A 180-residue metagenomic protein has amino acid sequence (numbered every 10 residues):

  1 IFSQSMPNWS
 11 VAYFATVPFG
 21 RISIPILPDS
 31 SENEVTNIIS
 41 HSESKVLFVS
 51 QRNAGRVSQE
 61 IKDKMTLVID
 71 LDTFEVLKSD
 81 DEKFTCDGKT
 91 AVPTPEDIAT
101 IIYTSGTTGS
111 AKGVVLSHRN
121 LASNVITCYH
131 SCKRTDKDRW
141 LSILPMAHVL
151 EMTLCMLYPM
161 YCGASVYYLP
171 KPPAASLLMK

Functional and structural regions predicted by a protein language model:
F2-M6, L27-D29, T36, A122 (+2 more regions): Conserved AMP-binding
W9, Y13-G20, H41, H148 (+1 more regions): Short hydrophobic alpha-helices that are characteristic scaffold elements of the AMP-binding
V11, P18-S79: Structural core segment of the AMP-binding/adenylate-forming
N33, K45, E96, H118-R119 (+1 more regions): Structural detector for helix-capping/boundary residues
T36, T90, I102, A175-M179: Short hydrophobic/charged patches on amphipathic alpha-helices used for structural packing and interfaces
F84-Y103, S110, K133-R139: Conserved pre-ATP/AMP-binding loop-to-beta segment of ANL
A99-V125: Conserved AMP-binding A3 loop
A122-R139, M146-K180: Conserved AMP-binding/adenylation subdomain of ANL enzymes
